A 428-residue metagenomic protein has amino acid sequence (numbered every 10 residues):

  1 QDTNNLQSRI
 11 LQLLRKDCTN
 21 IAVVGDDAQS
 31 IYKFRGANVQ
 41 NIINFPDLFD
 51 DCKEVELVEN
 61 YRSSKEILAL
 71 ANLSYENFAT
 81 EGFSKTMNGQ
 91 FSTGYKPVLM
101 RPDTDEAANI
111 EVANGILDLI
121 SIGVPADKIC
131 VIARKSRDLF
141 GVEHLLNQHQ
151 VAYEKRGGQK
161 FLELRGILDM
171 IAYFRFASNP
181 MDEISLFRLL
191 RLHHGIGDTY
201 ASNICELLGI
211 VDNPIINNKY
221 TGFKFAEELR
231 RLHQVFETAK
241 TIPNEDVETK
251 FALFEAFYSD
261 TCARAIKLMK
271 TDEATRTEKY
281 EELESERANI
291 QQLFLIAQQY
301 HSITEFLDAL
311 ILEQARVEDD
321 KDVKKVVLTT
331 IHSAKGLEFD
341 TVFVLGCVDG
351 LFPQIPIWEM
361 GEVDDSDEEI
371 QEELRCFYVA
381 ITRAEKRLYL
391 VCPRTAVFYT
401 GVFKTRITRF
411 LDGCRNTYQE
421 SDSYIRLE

Functional and structural regions predicted by a protein language model:
Q1-N41, E59, S63: Conserved helicase NTPase motor core
D2, V24, K135, L192 (+3 more regions): Conserved helicase core region in the C-terminal RecA-like lobe
D17-N20, D26-A28, F49-E54, T93-P97 (+5 more regions): Short glycine-/polar-rich loops that comprise or flank the Walker A/P-loop and associated switch/sensor motifs
L48-F49, F91-K96, V124-V247: ATPase/helicase motor core of nucleic-acid motors
D51-K53, E59-V151, A177-N179: Helicase P-loop NTPase motor core
M170-M181, D365-E373, T382: Conserved RecA-like P-loop NTPase helicase motor core
K219-E338, Q354, T417-S421: Accessory C-terminal helicase-associated subdomains
T395-E428: Helicase C-terminal subdomain and adjacent C-terminal extension
